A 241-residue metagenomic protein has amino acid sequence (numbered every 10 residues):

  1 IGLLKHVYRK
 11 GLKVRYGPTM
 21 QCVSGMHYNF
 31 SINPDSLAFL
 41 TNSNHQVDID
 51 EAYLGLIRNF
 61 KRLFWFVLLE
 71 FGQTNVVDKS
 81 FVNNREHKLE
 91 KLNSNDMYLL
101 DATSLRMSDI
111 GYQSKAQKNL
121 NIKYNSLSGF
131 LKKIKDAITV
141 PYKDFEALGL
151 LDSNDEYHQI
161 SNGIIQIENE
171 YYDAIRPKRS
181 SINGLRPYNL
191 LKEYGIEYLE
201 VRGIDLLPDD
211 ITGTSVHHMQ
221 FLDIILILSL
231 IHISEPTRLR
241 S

Functional and structural regions predicted by a protein language model:
G2-R15, C22, S31-E193: Loop-rich catalytic cores of soluble enzymes, especially ATP-dependent carboxylate-amine ligases and other
M20-N33, Y198-D205: Histidine-centered divalent-metal-coordination microenvironment in nucleic-acid enzymes
P34-S36, D205-T214: A generic structural motif
Q46-K61, T212-I231: Short secondary-structure subsegments characteristic of cysteine-rich extracellular domains
Y188-I204, R238: A glycine-rich, aromatic-flanked flexible loop/lid motif
Y198-D210, Q220, I227: Modules that initiate DNA replication and primer synthesis
H232-S241: Single conserved hydrophobic/aromatic residue that forms the stacking wall/gate of nucleotide- or nucleobase-binding
